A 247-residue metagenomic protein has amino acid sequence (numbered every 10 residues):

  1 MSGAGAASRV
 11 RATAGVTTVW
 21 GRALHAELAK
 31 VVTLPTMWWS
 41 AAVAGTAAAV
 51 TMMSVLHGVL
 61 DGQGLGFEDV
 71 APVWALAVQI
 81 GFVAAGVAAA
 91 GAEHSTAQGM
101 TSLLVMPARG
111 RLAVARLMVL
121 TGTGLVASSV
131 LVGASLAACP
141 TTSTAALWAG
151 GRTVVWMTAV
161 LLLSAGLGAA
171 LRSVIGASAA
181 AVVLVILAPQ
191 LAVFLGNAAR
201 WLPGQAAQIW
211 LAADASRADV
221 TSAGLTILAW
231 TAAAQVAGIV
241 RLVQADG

Functional and structural regions predicted by a protein language model:
G3, V10-G15, A26, P35-A89 (+5 more regions): Secretory targeting signals
W20-V32: A short amphipathic helical element positioned immediately N-terminal to and/or at the very start of a transmembrane
G86-Q98: Single transmembrane alpha-helix segments in multi-pass membrane proteins
L103-R109: Short helix-to-coil transition segments within interhelical loops that connect adjacent transmembrane helices
I175-A179: Internal alpha-helical transmembrane segments of multi-pass membrane proteins
G204-A206: C-terminal and late-domain segments of enzyme folds
G238-G247: Membrane-interface capping segments at transmembrane-helix boundaries
